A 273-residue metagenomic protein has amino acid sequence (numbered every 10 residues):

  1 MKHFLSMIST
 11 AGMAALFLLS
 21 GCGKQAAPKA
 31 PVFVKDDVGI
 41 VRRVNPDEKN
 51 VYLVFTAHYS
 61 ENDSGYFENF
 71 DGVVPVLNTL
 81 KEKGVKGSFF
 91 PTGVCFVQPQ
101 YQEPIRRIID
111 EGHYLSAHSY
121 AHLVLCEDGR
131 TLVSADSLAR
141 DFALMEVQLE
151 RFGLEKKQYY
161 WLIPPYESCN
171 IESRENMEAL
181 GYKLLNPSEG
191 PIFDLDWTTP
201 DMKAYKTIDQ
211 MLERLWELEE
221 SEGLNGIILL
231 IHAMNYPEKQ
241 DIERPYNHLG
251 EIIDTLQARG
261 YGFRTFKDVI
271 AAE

Functional and structural regions predicted by a protein language model:
M1-A11: Bacterial N-terminal signal peptides that target proteins for export
L19-G21: C-terminal motif of bacterial Sec signal peptides marking the signal peptidase cleavage site
K24: Short, conserved catalytic or interaction motifs in soluble domains
A27-Y114, A121-E127, L144-Y159, I252-T255: Active-site beta->alpha N-cap acidic-glycine motif
V97-E103, H122-L230, M234-G262, D268-A271: Catalytic domains of cell-wall/extracellular-matrix polysaccharide-remodeling enzymes, centered on de-N-acetylation
